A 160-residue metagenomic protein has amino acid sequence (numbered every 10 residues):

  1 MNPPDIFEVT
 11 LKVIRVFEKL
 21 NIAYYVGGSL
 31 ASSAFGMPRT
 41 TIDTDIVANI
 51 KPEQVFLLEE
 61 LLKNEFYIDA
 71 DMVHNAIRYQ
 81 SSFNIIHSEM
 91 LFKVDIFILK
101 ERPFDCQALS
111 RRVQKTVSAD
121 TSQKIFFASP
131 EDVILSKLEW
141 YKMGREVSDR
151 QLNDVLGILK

Functional and structural regions predicted by a protein language model:
M1-K160: Compositionally biased terminal segments of proteins
